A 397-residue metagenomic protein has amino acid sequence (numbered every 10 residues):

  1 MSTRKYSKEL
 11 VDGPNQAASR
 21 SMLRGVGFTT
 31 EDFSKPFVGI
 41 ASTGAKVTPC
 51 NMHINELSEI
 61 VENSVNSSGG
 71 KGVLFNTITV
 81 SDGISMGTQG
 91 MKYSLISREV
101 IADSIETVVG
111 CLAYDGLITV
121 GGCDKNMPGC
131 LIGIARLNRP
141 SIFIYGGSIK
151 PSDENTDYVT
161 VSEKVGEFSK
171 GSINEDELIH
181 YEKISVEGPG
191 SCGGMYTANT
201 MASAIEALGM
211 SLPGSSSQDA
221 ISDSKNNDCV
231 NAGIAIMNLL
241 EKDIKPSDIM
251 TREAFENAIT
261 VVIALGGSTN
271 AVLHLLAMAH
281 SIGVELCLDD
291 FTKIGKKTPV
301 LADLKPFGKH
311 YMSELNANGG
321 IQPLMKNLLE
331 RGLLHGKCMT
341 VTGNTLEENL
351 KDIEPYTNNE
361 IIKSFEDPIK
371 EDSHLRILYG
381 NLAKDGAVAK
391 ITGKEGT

Functional and structural regions predicted by a protein language model:
M1-M52, L57-T77, G83-I84, Q89-S94 (+3 more regions): Catalytic or ion-coupling anion/metal-binding cores of large enzyme and transporter domains
R24-F28, D103-V108: Short, charged beta->alpha transition segments
V65, V108-V109: Hydrophobic pocket-lining residues that define ligand/cofactor binding sites across diverse proteins
L95-E99: Conserved phosphate-coordination/catalytic loops
V100-I101, G122-N126, E253: Short, glycine/acidic-rich beta->alpha junctions
V100-T107, G129, N257: Well-ordered alpha-helical segments embedded in enzymatic catalytic cores
V109-C130, I142-Y145: A short, small-residue-rich loop immediately preceding and capping a beta-strand
